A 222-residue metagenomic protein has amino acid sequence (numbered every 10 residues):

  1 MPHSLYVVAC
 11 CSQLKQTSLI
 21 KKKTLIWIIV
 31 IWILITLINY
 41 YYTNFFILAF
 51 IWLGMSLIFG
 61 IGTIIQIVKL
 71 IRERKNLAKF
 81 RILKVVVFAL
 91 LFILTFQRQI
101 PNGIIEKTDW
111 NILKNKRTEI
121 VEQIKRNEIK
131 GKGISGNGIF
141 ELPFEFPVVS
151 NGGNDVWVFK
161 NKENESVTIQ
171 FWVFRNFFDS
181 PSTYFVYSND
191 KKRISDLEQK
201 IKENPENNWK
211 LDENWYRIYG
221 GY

Functional and structural regions predicted by a protein language model:
C10-C11: Cysteine-centered motifs
L14-L19, K69-I82: Membrane-interface helix-boundary motifs at transmembrane edges
K23-R72: Membrane-embedded alpha-helical segments of integral membrane proteins
A78-N102: Internal/C-terminal transmembrane anchor helices
N102-I124: Alpha-helical transmembrane signal-anchor/signal-peptide segments
E122-Y222: Extracytosolic and intramembrane catalytic regions of membrane-associated proteins in envelope/secretory systems
